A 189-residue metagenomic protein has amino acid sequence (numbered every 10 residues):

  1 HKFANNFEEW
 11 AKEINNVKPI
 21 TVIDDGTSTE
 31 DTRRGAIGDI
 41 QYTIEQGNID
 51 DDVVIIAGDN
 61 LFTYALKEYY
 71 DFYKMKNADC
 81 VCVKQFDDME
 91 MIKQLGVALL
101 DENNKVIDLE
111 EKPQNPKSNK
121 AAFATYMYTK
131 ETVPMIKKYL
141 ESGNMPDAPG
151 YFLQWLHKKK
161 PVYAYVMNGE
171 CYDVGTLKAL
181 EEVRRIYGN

Functional and structural regions predicted by a protein language model:
H1-I56, E68: Conserved N-terminal catalytic core of the sugar/cofactor nucleotidyltransferase
D25-T32, M89, N115, C171-D173: A short acidic, often aromatic-flanked loop/helix-cap motif at beta-alpha or helix-coil junctions that lines enzyme
R34-Q41, L95-L99, K178-E182: Short, surface-exposed amphipathic charged segments that create phosphate/polyanion-binding patches used for binding
I55, V81-C82, A164: Structural beta-sheet core signal
G58-L61: The conserved acidic donor/metal-binding loop of glycosyltransferases
Y64-I92: Conserved donor-nucleotide/metal-binding helix-loop-beta segment in metal-dependent transferases, i.e., the alpha-helix
Y70-K74, K105-D173, L177-N189: Catalytic-core segments of class I nucleotidyltransferases/pyrophosphorylases that form NMP-activated intermediates
L99-K105: Short acidic-glycine loop/turn motifs at beta-strand connectors
